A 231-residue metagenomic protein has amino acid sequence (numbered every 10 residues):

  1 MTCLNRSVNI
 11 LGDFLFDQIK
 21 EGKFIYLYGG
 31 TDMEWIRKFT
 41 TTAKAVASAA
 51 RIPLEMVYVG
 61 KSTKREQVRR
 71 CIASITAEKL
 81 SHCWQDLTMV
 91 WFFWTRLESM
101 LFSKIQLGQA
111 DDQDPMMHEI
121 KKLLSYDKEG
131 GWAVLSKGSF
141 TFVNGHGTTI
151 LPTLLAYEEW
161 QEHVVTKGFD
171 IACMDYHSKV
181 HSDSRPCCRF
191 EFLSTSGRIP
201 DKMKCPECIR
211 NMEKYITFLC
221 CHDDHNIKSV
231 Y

Functional and structural regions predicted by a protein language model:
M1-Y231: Non-globular targeting/processing and membrane-anchoring segments
